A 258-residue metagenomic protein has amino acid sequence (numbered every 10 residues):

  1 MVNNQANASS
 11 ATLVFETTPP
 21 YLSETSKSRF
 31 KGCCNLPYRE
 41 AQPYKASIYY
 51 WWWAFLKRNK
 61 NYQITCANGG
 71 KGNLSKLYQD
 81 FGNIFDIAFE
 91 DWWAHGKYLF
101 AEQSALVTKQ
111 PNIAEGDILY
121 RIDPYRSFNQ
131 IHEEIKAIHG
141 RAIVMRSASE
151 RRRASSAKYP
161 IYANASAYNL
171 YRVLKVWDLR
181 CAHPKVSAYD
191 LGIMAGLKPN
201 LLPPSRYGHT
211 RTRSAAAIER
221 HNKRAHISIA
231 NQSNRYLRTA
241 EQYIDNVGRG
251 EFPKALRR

Functional and structural regions predicted by a protein language model:
V2-R153: DNA-contacting interfaces and partner/effector-binding or oligomerization modules in DNA-centric proteins
E150-R258: K/R-rich mixed-charge low-complexity regions
